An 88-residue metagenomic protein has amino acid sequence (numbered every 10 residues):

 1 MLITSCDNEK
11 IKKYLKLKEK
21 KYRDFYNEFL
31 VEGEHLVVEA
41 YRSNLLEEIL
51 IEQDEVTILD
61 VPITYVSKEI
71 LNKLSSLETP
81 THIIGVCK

Functional and structural regions predicted by a protein language model:
M1-D54: Boundary-proximal intrinsically disordered activation/regulatory segments immediately upstream of a helical core
S5, S43, S67, S75-S76: Generic serine detector
F25, L59, T79-T81: Residue-level preference for short coil/turn positions at secondary-structure junctions
E28, E48-I49, T64, T81-G85: Structural motif
D54-E55, K88: Short loop segments at secondary-structure junctions
L59-I70: Active-site regions of enzymes building and remodeling cell-envelope glycoconjugates
N72-K88: Hydrophobic alpha-helical segments and helix pairs
